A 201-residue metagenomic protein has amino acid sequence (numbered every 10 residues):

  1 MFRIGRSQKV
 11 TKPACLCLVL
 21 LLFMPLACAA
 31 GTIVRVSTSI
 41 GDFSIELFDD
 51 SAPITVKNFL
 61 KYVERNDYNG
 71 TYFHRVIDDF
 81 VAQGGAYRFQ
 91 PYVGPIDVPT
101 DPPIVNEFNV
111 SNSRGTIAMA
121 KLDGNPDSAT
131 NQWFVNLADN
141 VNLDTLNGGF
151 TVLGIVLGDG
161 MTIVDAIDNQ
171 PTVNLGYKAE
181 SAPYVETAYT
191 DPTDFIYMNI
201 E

Functional and structural regions predicted by a protein language model:
M1-V10: N-terminal secretory signal peptides that target proteins for export/translocation
F2, M24-A30: Short linear motifs in intrinsically disordered
K9-P13, S181: Intrinsic disorder/low-complexity segments enriched in polar/small residues
A14-P25: Bacterial N-terminal signal peptides
C28-E201: Cyclophilin-like peptidyl-prolyl cis-trans isomerases
